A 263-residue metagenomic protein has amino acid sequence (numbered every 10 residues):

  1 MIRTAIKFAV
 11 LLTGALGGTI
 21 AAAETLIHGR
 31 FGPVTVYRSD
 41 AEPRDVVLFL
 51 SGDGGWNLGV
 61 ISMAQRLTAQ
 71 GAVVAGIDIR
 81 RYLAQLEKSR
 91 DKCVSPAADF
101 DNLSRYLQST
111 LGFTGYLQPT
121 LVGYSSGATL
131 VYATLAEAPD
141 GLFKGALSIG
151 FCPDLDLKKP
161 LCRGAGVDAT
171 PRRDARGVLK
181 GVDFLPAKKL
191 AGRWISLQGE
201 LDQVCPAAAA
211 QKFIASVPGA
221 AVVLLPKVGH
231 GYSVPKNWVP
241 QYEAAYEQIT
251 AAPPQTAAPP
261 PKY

Functional and structural regions predicted by a protein language model:
A22-E42: N-terminal cap/lid segment of alpha/beta-hydrolase-fold proteins
R38, D156-S216: The feature captures the conserved acid-bearing segment of alpha/beta-hydrolase catalytic domains
D40-Q70, G76: Short, surface-exposed "cap/lid" segments of acyl-processing enzymes
L50, E200-D202, K227-G229: Acidic beta-to-alpha connecting loop that harbors the catalytic carboxylate
R81-Y82, L225-S233: Histidine-bearing beta->alpha loop at or near hydrolase active sites
R90-F113: Alpha/beta-hydrolase active-site loop
Q108-P171, R176: Primarily recognizes the serine-hydrolase "nucleophile elbow" in alpha/beta-hydrolase and SGNH/GDSL folds
V234-E247: Post-His helix in hydrolase/transferase enzymes
